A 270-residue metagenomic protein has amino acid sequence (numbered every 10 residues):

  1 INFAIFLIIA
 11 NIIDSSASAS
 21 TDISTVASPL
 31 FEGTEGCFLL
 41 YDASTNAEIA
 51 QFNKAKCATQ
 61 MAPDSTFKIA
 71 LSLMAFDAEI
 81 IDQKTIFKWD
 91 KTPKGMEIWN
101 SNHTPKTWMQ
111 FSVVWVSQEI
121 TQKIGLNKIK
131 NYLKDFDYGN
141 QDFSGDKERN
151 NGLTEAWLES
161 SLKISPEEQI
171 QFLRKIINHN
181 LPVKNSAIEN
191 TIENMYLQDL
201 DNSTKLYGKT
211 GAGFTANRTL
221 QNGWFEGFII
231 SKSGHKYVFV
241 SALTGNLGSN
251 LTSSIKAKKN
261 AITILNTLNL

Functional and structural regions predicted by a protein language model:
N2-D14: Bacterial N-terminal signal peptides
N11-T59, I264-L270: Beta-lactamase-like hydrolase cores
A19-A27, Q60, Q122-N127, K175-L270: Structured C-terminal helix/loop/strand segments within mature extracytoplasmic catalytic/sensor domains
F52-A58, S101-N102, Q110-S117, E148-W157 (+1 more regions): Flexible glycine/proline-enriched surface loops and loop-helix/loop-strand junctions
Q60-F87, W108, Q169, F239: Active-site SXXK
L73-I81, E119-Q122, Q171-N178, N266: Short glycine/serine- and small hydrophobic-enriched flexible loop segments
D77-H103: Active-site-proximal loop and beta-strand segments within enzyme catalytic domains
P105, E119-L173: Mid-domain, small-residue-enriched loop/turn segments at the edges of structured enzyme/sensor domains
